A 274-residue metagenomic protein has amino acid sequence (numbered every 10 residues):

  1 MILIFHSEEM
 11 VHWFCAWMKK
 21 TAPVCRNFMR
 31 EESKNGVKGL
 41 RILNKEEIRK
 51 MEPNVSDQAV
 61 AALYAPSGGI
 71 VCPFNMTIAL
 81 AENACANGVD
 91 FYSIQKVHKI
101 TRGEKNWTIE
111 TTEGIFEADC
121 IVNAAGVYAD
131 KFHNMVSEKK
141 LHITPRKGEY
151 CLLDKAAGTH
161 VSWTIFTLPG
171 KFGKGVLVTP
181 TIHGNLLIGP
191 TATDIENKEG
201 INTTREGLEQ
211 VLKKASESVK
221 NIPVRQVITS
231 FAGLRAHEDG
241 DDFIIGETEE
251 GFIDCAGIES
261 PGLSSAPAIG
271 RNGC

Functional and structural regions predicted by a protein language model:
M1-M51, G175-V176: Dinucleotide-binding Rossmann-like beta1-alpha1 core, especially the glycine-rich loop that anchors the ADP
E9, N44-K45, S93-Q95, T111 (+1 more regions): Short loop/edge segments at beta-strand edges and connector loops that shape dinucleotide/nucleotide cofactor-binding
F14-V24, L63-E82, Y92, G200-E209 (+2 more regions): Short beta-strand to alpha-helix junction loop
C15, V97-I100, V178-P180, I245-G246: A structural signal for short hydrophobic beta-strand segments in well-ordered beta-sheet cores
K20-P23, M51-V60, T101-T108, G158 (+2 more regions): A short, glycine/Asx- and small/polar-enriched loop/turn that sits immediately N-terminal to a beta-strand
L63-C120, Y128: Helical element adjacent to the flavin cofactor pocket in flavoenzyme catalytic cores
A79, G173, I182-H183, D194-C274: C-terminal catalytic lobe of FAD-dependent flavoproteins
I100-K105, I109-T204, K213, V219-I222: Flavin-dependent oxidoreductases
